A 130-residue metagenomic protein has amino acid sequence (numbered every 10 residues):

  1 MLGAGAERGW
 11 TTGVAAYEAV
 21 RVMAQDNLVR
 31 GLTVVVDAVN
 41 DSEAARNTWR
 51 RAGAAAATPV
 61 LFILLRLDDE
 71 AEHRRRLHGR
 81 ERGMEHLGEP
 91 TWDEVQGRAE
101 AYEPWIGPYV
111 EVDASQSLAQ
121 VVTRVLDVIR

Functional and structural regions predicted by a protein language model:
M1-R30: Conserved substrate/cofactor phosphate-moiety recognition/catalytic segment in nucleotide-dependent phosphotransferases
Q25-V29, G53-T58, Y102-P104: Conserved catalytic network of the ASCE P-loop NTPase/AAA+ motor domain
T33-V35: Residue-level preference for the first positions of well-ordered beta-strands
D37-A45: Acidic, metal-coordinating catalytic cores used for nucleic-acid/nucleotide bond scission and strand-transfer chemistry
A44-V60: Short, electropositive alpha-helical surface patch
A56-L77, V112: Conserved phosphate-donor/acceptor-positioning beta-strand/loop module used by diverse small-molecule
G79-R124: Small-molecule kinase domains that catalyze NTP-dependent phosphoryl transfer to phosphate-bearing small molecules
R124-R130: C-terminal alpha-helix
